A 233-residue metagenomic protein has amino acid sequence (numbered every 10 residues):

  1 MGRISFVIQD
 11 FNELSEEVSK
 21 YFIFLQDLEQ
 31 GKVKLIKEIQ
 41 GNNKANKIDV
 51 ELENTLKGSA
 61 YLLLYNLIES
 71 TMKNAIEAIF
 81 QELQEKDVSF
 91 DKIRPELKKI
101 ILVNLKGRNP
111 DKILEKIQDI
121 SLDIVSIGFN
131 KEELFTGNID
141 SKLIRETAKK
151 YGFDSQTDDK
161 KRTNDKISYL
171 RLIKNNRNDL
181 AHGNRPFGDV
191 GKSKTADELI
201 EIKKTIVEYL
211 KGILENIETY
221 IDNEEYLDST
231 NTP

Functional and structural regions predicted by a protein language model:
M1-L62, I76, D91-I93: Charged alpha-helical initiation segments
G2-Q30, K34, F153-P233: Polyanionic, low-complexity intrinsically disordered segments
E29-Q30, E69, K73, V88 (+1 more regions): Amphipathic alpha-helical interaction segments
I36-K44, L83-L102, E198-E208, E225-P233: Charge-rich, acidic-biased intrinsically disordered regions
N46, V50-N66, T163, L170 (+2 more regions): Short, charged/polar micro-motifs that form catalytic or ligand-binding hotspots
L63-L64, T71-K161, K166: Helix-loop junctions and short alpha-helical segments
I68-M72, N178-A181: Short alpha-helix boundary/capping elements
